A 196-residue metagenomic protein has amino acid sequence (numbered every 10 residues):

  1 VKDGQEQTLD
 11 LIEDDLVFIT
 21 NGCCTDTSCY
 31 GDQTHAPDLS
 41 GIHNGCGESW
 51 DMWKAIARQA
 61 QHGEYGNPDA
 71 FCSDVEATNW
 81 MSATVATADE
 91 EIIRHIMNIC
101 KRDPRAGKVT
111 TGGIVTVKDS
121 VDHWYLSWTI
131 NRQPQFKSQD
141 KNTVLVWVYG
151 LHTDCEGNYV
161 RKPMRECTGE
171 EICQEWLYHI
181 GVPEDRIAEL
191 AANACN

Functional and structural regions predicted by a protein language model:
V1-V17, N21: Conserved beta-strand-loop-beta-strand element in the redox core of flavoprotein oxidoreductases
D14-N21, T25-N196: C-terminal segments that line or cap access tunnels to active or ligand-binding sites in enzymes and enzyme-associated
